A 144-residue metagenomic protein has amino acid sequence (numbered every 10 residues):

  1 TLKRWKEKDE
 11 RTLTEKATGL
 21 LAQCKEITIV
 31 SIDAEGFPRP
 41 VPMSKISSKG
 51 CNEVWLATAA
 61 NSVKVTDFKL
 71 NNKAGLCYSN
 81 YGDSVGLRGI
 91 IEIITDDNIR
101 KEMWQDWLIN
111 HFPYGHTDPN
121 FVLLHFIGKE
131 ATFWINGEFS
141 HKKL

Functional and structural regions predicted by a protein language model:
T1-E10, G86-L144: Charged, gly/pro-rich active-site loop segments
T1-T28: Extreme N-terminal tail/first-helix region
E10-E15, T58-K64, D106-I109: Charged, amphipathic alpha-helical segments
K16-L21, K64-F68, P113: Short linear motifs in intrinsically disordered
C24-A60, T66-F68, A74-Y78, G86-R88: Short beta-strand segments
S48-K49, V63-T66, I94-T95, H141-K143: A short local loop/turn or secondary-structure capping micro-motif enriched for an aromatic residue
K69-A74, Q105, I109: Short, intrinsically disordered, mixed-charge
